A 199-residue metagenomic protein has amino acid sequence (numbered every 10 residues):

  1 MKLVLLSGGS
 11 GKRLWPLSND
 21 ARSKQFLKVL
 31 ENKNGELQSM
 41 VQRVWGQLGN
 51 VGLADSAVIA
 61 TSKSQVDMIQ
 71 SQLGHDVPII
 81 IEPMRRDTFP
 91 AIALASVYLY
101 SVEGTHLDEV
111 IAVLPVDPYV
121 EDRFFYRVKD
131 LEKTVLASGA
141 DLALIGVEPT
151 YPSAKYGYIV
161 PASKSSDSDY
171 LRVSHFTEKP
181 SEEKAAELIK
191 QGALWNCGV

Functional and structural regions predicted by a protein language model:
M1-I69, H75-R86, Y98, F125-Y126: N-terminal glycine-rich phosphate-binding loop and ensuing alpha1 helix
G11-R13, E121, P152, S166 (+1 more regions): Short, acidic Gly/Pro/Ser/Thr-rich loop/turn segments
R13, Q25, R43, Q47 (+7 more regions): Alpha-helical scaffold segments in soluble metabolic enzymes
L17, V29, Q47, V51 (+5 more regions): Change "in soluble alpha/beta enzymes" to "in soluble alpha/beta proteins
K28, I81, L144-G146, H175-E178: Structural signal for conserved beta-strand scaffold positions within catalytic alpha/beta enzyme cores
G74-K164: Conserved beta-loop-beta/alpha segment of the NTase-like Rossmann-fold superfamily that binds/positions NTPs
Y158-V199: Catalytic core of tubulin tyrosine ligase-like
